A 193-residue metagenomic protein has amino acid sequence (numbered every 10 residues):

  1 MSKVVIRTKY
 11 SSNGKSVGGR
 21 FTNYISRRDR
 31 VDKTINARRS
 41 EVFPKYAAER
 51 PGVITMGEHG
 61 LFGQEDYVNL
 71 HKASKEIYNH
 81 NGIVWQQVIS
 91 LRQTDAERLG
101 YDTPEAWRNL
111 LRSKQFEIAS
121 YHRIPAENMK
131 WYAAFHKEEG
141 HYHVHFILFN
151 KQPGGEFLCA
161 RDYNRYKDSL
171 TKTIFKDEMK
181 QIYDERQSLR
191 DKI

Functional and structural regions predicted by a protein language model:
M1-I193: N-terminal nicking endonuclease/strand-transfer module with a His-rich metal-binding environment and a catalytic Tyr
